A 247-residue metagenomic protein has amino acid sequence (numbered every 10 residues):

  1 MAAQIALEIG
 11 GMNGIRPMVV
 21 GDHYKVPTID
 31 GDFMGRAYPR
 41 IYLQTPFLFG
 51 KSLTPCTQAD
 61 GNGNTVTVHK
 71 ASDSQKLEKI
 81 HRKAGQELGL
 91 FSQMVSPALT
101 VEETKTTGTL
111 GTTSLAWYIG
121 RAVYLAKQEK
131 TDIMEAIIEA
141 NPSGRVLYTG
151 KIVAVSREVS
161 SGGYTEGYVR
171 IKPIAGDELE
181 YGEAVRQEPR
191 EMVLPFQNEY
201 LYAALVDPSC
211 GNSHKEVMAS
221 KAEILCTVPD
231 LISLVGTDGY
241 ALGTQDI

Functional and structural regions predicted by a protein language model:
M1-A2: Glycine-rich oxoanion-binding loops at beta->alpha junctions
A6-M18, G35-R40: Short glycine/serine/threonine-rich phosphate/pyrophosphate-binding segments that cradle anionic phosphate groups
H23-Y42: Short, acidic/small-residue loops that bind anionic groups at enzyme active sites
L43-A84: A structural-propensity feature for long, helix-poor, extended segments
I80-H81, G85-T100, T104-T109: Glycine-rich, flexible loop motifs
A98-E139: Accessory alpha-helical/coil subdomains and C-terminal extensions that flank or cap enzyme catalytic cores
Y124-L179: Oxyanion-binding "anion nests"
R157-I247: C-terminal non-catalytic interaction/assembly regions of soluble proteins
